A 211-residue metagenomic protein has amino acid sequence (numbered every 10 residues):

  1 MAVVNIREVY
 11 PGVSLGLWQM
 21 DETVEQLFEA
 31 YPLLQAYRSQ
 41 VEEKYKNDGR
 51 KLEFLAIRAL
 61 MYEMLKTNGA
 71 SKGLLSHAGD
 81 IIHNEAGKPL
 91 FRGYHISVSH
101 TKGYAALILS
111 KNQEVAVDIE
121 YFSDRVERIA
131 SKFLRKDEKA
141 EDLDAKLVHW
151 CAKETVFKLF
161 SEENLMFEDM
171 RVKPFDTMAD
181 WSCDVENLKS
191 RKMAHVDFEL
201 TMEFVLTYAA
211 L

Functional and structural regions predicted by a protein language model:
M1-L211: Core catalytic alpha/beta fold that binds nucleotide/phospho-ligands
